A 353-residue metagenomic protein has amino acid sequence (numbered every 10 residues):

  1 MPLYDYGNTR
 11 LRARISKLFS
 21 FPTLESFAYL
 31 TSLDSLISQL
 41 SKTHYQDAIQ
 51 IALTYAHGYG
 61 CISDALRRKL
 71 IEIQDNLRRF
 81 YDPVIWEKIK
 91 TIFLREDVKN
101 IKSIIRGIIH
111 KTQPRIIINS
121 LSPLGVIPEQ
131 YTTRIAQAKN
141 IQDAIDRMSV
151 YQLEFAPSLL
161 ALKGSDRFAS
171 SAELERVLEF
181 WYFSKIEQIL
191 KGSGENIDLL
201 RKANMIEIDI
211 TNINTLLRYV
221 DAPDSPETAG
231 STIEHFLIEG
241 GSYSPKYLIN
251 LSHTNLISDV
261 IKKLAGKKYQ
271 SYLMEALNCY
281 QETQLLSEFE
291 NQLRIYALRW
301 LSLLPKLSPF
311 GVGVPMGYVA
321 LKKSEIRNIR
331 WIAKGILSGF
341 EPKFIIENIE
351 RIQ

Functional and structural regions predicted by a protein language model:
M1-Q353: N-terminal domain-start signal
